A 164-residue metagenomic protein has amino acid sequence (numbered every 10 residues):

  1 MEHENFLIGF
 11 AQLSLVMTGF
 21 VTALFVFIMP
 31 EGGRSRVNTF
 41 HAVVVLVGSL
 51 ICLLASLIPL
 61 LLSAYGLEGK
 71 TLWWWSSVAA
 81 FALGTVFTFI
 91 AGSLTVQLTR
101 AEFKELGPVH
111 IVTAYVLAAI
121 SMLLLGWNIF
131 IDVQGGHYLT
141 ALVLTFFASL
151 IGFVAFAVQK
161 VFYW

Functional and structural regions predicted by a protein language model:
Q12-E31: N-terminal signal-anchor/start-transfer transmembrane helix
S14-T18, V47-A55, W74-G92: Generic alpha-helical transmembrane segments
F25-M29, L53-E68, I90-L94: Membrane-helix exit/interface motif
S35-S49: Loop-to-helix transition at the N-terminal end of transmembrane alpha-helices
L53-L61, V116-D132: Hydrophobic alpha-helical transmembrane segments in multi-pass integral membrane proteins
F89-S93, L124-I129, S149-Y163: Membrane-water interface at the C-terminal end of transmembrane alpha helices
V96-A119, G136: Membrane-helix boundary/juxtamembrane motif in polytopic membrane proteins
G136-I151: Small-residue-rich transmembrane alpha-helices that serve as helix-helix interface/gating elements in multipass
